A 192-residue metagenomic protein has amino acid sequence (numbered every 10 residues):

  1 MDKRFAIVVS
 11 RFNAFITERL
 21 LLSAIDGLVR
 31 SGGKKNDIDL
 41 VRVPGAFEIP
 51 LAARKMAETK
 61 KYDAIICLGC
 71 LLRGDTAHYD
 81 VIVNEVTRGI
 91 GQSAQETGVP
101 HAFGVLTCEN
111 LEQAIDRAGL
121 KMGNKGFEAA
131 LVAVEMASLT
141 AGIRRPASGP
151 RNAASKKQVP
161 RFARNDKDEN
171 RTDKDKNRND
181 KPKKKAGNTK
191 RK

Functional and structural regions predicted by a protein language model:
D2-P44: Glycine-rich phosphate/diphosphate-binding loop of Rossmann-like nucleotide-binding domains
R11-F12, C70-L71, L106-N110: Short, ordered loop/turn segments at secondary-structure junctions
V41-T59, V105-L106, N110-L111: Glycine-rich oxoanion-binding loops at beta->alpha junctions
E48-I90: Glycine-rich phosphate-binding loop
D80-T107, D116: Short, acidic/small-residue loops that bind anionic groups at enzyme active sites
E109-G123: Phosphate-binding/catalytic loops
G123-P146: A charged, well-structured terminal subsegment
A141-K192: Intrinsic disorder/low-complexity segments
